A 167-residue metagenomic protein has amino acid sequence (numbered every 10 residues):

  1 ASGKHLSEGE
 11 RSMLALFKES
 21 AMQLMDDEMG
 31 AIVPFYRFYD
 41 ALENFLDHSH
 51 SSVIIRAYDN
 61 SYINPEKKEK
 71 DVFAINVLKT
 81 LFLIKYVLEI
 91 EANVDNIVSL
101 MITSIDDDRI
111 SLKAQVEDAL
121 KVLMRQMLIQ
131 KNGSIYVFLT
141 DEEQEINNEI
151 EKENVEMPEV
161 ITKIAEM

Functional and structural regions predicted by a protein language model:
S2-M167: Extended alpha-helical interface modules used as scaffolds for assembling large macromolecular complexes
